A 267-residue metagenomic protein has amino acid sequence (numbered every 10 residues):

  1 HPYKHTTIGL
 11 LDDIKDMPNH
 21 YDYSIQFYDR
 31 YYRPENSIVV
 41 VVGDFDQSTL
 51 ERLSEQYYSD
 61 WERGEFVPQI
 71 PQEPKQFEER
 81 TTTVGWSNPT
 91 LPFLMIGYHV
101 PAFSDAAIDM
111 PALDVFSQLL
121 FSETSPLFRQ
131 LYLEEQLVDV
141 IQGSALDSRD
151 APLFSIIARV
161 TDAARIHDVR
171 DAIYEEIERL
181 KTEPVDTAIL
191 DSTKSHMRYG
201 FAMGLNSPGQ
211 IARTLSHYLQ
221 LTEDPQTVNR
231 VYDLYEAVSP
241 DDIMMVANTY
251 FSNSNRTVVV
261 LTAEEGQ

Functional and structural regions predicted by a protein language model:
H1-F66, E134-Q267: Charge-rich, well-structured scaffold segments of protease-associated domains
F66-P126: His/Glu-based metal-binding/catalytic segments typifying zinc-dependent metallopeptidases
